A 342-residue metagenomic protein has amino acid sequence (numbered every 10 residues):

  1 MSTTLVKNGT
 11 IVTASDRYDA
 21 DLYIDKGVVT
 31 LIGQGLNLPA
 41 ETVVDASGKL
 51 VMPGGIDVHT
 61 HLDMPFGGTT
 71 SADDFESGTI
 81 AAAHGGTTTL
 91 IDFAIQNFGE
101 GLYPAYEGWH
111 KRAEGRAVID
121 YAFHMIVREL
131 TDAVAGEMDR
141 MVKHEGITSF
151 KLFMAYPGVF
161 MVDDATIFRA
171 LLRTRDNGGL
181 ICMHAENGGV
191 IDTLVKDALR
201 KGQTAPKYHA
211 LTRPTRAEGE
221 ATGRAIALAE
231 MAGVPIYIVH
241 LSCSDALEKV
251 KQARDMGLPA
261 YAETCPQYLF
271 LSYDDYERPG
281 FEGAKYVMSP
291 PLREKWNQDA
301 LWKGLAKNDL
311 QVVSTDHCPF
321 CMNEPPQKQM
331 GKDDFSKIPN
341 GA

Functional and structural regions predicted by a protein language model:
S2-L5, T10-P53: Histidine-rich, glycine-flanked metal-binding segment
G9, L22, G27, G48 (+9 more regions): Divalent metal-coordination and catalytic microenvironments
A46-R116, A133: Metal-associated gating/positioning segment near the N- to mid-region
L62, D92-V118, M125-T131, E137-I147 (+2 more regions): Active-site loop-to-helix "anion-binding N-cap" substructures in soluble metabolic enzymes
I91-D92, A122-M125, P235-H240: Short catalytic-loop micro-motif centered on adjacent basic/acidic residues
Y103-I119, F168-M183: Alpha-helix-loop-beta-strand connector modules within alpha/beta enzyme cores
G136-V313, C318: Histidine/acidic residue-rich metal-binding segments in metalloenzymes
G331-A342: Gly/Ser/Thr-rich active-site loops/lids in small-molecule metabolic enzymes that frequently grip phosphoryl groups
